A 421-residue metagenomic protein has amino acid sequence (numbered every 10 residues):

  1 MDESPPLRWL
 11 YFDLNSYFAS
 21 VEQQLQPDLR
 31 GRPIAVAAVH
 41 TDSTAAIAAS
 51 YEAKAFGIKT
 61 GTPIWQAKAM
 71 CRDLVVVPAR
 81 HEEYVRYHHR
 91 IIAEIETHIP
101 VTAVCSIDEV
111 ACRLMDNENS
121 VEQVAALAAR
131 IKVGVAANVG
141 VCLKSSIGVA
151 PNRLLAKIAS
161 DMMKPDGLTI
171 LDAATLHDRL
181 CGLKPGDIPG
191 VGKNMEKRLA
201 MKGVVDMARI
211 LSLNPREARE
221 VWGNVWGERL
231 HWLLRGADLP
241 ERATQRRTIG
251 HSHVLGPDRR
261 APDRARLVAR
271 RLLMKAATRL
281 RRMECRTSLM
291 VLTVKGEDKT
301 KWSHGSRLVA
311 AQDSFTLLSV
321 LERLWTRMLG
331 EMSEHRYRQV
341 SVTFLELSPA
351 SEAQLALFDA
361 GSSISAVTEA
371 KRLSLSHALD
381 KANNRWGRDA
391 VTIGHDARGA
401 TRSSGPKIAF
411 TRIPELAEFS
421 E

Functional and structural regions predicted by a protein language model:
M1-I107, A111, E118: Residues that scaffold, gate, or flank divalent-cation-dependent active/transport sites
D2, D187, M195-R336: DNA-contacting surface of Y-family translesion DNA polymerases
D13, G57, A67, D108 (+6 more regions): A residue-level signal for conserved active-site and pocket-lining positions in enzyme catalytic cores
V21-Q23, A46-A49, L155-M163, M201 (+1 more regions): Short acidic, glycine/serine/threonine-rich loops at helix termini
L25, A137, S160-L239, S365 (+1 more regions): Compact, charge-rich alpha-helical regulatory domains located at protein termini
C105-E109, C142, V149-R153, C285-L289 (+1 more regions): Short Gly/Ser/Thr- and Asp/Glu-enriched loop/turn motifs at secondary-structure junctions
Q123-L183, S341-T343, S351, F358: Long, highly charged, low-complexity intrinsically disordered interaction regions that mediate electrostatic DNA/RNA
A310-E421: Acidic, metal-coordinating catalytic segment for phosphate/diphosphate chemistry, firing primarily on the Nudix
